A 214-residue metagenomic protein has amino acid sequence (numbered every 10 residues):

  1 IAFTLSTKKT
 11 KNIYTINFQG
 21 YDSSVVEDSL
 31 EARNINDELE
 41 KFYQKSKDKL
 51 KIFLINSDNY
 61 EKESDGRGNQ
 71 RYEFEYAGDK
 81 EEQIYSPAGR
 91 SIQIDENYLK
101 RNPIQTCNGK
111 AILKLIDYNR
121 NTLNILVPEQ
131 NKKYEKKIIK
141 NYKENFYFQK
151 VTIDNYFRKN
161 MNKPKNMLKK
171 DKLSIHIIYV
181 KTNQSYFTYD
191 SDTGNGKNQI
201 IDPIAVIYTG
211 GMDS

Functional and structural regions predicted by a protein language model:
F3-S214: Nucleotide-cofactor and metal-assisted catalytic machinery
